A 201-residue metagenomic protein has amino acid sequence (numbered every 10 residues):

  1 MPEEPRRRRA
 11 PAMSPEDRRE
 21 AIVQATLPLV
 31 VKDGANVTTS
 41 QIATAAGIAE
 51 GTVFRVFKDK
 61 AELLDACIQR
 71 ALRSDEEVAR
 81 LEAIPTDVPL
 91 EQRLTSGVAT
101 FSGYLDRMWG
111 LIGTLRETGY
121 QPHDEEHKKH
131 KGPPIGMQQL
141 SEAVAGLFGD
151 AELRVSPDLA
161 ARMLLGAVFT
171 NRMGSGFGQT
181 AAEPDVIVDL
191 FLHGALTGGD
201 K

Functional and structural regions predicted by a protein language model:
M1-A45, A61-E62: Basic, helix-initiating cap at the start of DNA-binding domains
M1-D17, E76, L81, D124 (+1 more regions): N-terminal intrinsically disordered/low-complexity leader segments
Q24, E91-G110, D158, R162 (+2 more regions): Amphipathic alpha-helical segments that line or abut small-molecule/effector binding pockets and mediate allosteric
V30, L64-A71: Alpha-helical DNA-contacting segments of helix-turn-helix folds
G47-F57: Short hydrophobic/aromatic patch on the recognition helix
I68-G97: Amphipathic alpha-helical linker/stalk segments
Q92, D106-T114, P122-R162: Amphipathic alpha-helical packing segments from all-alpha helical-bundle domains
M137-A145, L153-S175, A181-G194: Hydrophobic alpha-helical segments that form the core of small-molecule binding pockets and/or dimer interfaces
